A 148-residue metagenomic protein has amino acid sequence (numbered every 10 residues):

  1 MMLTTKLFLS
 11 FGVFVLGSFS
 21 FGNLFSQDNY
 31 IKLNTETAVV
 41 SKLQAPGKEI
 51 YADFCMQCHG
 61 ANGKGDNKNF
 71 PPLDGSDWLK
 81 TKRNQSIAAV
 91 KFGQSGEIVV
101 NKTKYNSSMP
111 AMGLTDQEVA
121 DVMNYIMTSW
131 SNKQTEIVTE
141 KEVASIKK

Functional and structural regions predicted by a protein language model:
M1-Y30: Bacterial Sec-dependent N-terminal signal peptides
T5, I50, S131-K133: Short sequence/structural segments immediately N-terminal
F14, F54, G93, I126-S129: Alpha-helix boundary/capping residues
Q27-I50, S145-I146: Electrostatic cytochrome c docking/interface patches
S41-D66, L79-F92: Sequence/structural segment immediately N-terminal to covalent heme-attachment motifs in c-type and related
N67-D74, S95-K147: Axial heme c-ligation environment in periplasmic c-type cytochrome domains
